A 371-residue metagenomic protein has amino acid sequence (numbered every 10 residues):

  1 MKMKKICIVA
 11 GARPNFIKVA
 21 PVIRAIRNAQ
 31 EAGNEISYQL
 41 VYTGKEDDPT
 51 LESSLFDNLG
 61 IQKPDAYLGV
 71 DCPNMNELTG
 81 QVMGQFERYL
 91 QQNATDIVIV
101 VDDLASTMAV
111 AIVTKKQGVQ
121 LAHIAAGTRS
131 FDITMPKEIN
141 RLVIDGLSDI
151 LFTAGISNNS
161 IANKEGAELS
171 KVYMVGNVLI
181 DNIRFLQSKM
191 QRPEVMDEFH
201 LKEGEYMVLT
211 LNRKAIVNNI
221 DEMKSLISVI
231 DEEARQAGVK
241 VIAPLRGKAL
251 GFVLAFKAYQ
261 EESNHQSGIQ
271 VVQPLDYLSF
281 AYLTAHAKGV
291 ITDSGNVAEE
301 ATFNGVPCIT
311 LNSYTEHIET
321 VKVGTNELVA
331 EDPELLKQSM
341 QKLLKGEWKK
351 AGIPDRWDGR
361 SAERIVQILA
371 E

Functional and structural regions predicted by a protein language model:
K2-A243, A249-E371: Nucleotide-activated sugar donor-binding and catalytic core shared by glycosyltransferases and related lipid-linked
